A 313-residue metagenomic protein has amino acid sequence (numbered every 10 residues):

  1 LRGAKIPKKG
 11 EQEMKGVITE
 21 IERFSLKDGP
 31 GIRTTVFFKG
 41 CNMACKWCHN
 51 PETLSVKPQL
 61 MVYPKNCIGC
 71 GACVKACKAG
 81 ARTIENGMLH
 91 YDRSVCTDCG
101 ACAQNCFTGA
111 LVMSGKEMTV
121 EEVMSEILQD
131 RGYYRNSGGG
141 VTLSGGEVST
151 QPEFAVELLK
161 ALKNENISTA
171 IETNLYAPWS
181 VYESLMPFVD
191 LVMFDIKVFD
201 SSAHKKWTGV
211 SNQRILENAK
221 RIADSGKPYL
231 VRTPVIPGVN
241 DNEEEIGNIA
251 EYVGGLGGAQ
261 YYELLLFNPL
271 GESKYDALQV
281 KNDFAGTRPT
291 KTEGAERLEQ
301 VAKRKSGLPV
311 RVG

Functional and structural regions predicted by a protein language model:
P7-P30, V235-G313: Auxiliary Fe-S-binding modules of radical SAM enzymes
T19-A72, L89-D98: N-terminal pre-triad scaffold of radical SAM enzymes
G29-P30, F37, N50, L54-S55 (+3 more regions): N-terminal-biased segments
K46-T53, A72-Y91, A101-E117: Iron-sulfur cluster-binding cysteine motifs and their immediate structural context in ferredoxin-like electron-transfer
C73, S168, P228, L308-P309: Residue-level detector of anion-binding/catalytic polar loops
D98, K163, A223, K303-R304: Anion (oxyanion) recognition and catalysis
E121-A277: Conserved AdoMet/S-adenosylmethionine-binding subsite of the radical SAM
